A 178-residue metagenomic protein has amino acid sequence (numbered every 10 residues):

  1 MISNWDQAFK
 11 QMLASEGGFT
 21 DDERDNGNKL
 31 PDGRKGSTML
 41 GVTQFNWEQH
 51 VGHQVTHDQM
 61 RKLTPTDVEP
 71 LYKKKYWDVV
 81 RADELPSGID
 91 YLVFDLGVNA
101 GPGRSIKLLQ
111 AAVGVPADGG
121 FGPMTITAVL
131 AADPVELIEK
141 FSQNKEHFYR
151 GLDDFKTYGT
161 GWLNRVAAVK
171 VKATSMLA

Functional and structural regions predicted by a protein language model:
M1-A178: Cell-wall polysaccharide-cleaving catalytic domain and substrate-binding groove, primarily in peptidoglycan/chitin
